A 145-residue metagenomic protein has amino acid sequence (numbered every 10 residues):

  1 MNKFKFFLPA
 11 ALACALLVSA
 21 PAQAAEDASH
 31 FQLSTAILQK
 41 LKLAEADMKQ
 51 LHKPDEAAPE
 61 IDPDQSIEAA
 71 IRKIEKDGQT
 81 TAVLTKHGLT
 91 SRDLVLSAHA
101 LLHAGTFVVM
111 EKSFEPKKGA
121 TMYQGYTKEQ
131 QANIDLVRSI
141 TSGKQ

Functional and structural regions predicted by a protein language model:
M1-A10: Bacterial N-terminal signal peptides that target proteins for export
N2, I37, Q130: Residue-level signal for functionally critical sites in structured catalytic/ligand-binding pockets
K5, T35, H87: Solvent-exposed, flexible loop/coil residues
P9-L17: Bacterial N-terminal signal peptides
S19-P21: N-terminal signal peptide c-region/cleavage motif recognized by signal peptidases
Q23-E68, L136-Q145: Immediate post-signal-peptide N-terminus of mature secreted/exported proteins
E68-Q145: Compact alpha-helical subdomains of small soluble proteins
